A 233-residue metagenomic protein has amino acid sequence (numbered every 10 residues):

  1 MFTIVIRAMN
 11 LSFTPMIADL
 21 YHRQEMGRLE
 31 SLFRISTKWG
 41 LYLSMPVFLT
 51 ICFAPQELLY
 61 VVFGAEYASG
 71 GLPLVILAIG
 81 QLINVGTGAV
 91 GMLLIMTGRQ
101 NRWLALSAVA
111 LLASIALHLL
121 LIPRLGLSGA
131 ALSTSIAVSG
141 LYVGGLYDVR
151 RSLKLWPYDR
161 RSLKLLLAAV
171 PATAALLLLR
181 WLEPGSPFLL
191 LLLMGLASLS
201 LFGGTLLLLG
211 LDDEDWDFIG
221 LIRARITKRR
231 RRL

Functional and structural regions predicted by a protein language model:
M1, V5, F48-Q56, V61 (+8 more regions): Membrane-embedded alpha-helical segments of multi-pass transporters/permeases
M1-A108: Specific pore-lining/lateral-gate transmembrane helices of multi-pass inner-membrane transport and insertion machines
I35, F48, E57, Q81 (+6 more regions): Residue-level recognition of pore/gate-forming positions within transmembrane alpha-helices of multi-pass
A54-L59, F63-Y67, G98-R99, L121-L125 (+4 more regions): Short helix-capping/hinge motifs at transmembrane helix termini and TM-loop junctions
S69-P73, A130, P157, R161-L165 (+2 more regions): Residue-level signature of transmembrane alpha-helical entry/exit and packing/kink sites in multi-pass membrane
V90-G98, L146-R161: Alpha-helical transmembrane segments
N101, S107-V143, W156, A174 (+2 more regions): Membrane-interface helix-loop junctions in multi-pass transport and translocation proteins
L177-L233: Membrane-proximal transmembrane or re-entrant/amphipathic helices at the cytosolic face
